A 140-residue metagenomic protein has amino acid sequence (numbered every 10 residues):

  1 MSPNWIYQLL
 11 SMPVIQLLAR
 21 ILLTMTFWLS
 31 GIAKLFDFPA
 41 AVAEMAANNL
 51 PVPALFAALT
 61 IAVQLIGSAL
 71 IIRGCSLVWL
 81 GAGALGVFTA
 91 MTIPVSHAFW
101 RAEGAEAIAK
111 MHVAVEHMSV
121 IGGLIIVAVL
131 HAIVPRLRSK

Functional and structural regions predicted by a protein language model:
M1-F36, A54-I66, I72-K140: Extended, low-polarity transmembrane helix blocks
R20, F38-P51: Short juxtamembrane and helix-loop transition motifs at transmembrane-helix boundaries in membrane proteins
